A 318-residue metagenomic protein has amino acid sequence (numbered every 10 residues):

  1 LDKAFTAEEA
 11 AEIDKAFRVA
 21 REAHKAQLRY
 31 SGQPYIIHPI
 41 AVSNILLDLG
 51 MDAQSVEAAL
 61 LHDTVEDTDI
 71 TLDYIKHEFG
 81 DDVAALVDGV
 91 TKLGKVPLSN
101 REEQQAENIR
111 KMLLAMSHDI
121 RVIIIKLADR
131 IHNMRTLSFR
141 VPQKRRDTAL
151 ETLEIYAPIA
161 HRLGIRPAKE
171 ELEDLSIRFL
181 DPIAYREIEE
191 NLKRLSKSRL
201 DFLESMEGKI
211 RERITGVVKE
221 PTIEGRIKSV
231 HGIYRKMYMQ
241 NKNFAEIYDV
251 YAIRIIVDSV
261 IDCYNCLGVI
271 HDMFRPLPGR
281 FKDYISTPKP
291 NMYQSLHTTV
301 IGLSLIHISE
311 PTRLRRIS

Functional and structural regions predicted by a protein language model:
L1-A252, I256-I306, R313: Active-site helical microenvironments for divalent-metal-assisted chemistry
P311-T312, R316-S318: Positively charged, low-complexity/disordered segments
